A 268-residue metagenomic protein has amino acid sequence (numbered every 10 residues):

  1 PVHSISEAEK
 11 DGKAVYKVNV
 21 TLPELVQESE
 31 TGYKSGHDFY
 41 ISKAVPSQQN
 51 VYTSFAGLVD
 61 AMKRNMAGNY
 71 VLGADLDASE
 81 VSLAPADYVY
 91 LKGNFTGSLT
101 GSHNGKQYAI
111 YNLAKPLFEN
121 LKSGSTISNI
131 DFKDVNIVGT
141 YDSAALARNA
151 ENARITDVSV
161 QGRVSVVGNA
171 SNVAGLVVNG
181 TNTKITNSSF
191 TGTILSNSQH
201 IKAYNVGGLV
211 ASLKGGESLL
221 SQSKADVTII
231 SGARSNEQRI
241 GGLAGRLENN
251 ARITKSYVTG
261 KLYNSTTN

Functional and structural regions predicted by a protein language model:
P1-N268: Surface-exposed repetitive/solenoidal architectures
